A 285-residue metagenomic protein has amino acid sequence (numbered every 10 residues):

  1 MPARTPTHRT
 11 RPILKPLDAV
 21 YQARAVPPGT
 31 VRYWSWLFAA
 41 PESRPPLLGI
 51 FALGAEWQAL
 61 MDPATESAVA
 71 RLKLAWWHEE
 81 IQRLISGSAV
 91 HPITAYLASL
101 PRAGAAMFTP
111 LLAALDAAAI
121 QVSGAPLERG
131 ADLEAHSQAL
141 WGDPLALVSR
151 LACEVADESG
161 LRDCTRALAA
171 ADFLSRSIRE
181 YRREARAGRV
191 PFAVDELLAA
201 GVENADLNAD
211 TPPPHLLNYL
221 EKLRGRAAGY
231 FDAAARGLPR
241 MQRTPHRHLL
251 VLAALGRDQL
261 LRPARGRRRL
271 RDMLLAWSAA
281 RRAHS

Functional and structural regions predicted by a protein language model:
P2-S99, M107-Q121, L133-C153, D157-L174 (+1 more regions): Catalytic cores of Mg2+-dependent Asp-rich isoprenoid enzymes
G124-A131: Short acidic (Asp/Glu) patches
